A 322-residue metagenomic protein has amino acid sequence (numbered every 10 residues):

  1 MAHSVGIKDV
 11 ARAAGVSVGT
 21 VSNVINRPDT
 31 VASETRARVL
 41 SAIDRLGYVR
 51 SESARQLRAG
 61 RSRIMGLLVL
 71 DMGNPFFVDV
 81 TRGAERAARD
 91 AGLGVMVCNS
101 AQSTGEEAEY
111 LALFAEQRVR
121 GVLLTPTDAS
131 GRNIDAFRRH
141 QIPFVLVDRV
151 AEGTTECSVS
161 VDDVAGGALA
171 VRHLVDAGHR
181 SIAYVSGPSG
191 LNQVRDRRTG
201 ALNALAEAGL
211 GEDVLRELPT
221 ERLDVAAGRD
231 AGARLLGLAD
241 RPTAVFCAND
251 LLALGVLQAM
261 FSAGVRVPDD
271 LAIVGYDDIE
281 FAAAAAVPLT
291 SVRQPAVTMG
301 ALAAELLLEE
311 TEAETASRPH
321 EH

Functional and structural regions predicted by a protein language model:
M1-A2, G60-R172, D176, G237: Alpha-helical recognition/docking segments in bacterial nutrient-uptake and carbohydrate-utilization systems
M1-R63: N-terminal helix-turn-helix DNA-binding module of bacterial transcription factors
V18-S22, L57-G73, H173, S181-P188: Short beta-strand segments enriched in small/hydrophobic residues
E52, V69-D79, V97-E106, R132 (+7 more regions): Hinge/beta->alpha junction and helix N-cap segments in small-molecule ligand-binding domains
L67, R118-P126, A183-S186, L218 (+2 more regions): Periplasmic-binding protein-like
R180-I182, E212-R216, V267-A272: Short acidic capping loops at alpha-helix termini that bridge into adjacent secondary structure
A233-R234, L238-H322: Flexible loop/turn connectors
